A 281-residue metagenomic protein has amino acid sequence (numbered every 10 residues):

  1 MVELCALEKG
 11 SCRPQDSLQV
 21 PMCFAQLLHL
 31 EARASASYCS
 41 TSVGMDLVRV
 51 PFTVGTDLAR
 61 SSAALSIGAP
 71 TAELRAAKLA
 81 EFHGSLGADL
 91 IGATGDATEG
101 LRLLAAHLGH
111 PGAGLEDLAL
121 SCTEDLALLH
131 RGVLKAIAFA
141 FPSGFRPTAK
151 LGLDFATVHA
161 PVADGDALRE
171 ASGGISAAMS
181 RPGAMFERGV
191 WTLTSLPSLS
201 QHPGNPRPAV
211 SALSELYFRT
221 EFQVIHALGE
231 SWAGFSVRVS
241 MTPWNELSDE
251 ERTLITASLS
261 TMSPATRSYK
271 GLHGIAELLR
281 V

Functional and structural regions predicted by a protein language model:
L4-D16, V20-V281: Extended, well-ordered protein cores
